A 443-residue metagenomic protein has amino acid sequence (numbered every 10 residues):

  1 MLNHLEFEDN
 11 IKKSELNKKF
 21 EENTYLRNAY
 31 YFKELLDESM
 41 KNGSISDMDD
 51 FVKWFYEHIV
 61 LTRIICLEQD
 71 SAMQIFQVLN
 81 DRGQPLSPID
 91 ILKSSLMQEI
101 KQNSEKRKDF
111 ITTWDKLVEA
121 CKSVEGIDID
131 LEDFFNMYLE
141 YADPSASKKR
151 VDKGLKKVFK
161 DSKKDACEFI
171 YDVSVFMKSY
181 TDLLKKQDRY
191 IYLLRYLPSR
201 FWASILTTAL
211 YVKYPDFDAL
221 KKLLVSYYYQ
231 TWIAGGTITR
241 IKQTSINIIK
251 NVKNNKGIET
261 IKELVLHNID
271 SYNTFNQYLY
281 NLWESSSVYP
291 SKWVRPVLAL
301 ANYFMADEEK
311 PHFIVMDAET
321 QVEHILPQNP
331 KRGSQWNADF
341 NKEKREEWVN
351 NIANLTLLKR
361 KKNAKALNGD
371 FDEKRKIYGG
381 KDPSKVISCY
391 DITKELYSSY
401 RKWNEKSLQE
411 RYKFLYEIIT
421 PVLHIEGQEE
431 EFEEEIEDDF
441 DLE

Functional and structural regions predicted by a protein language model:
M1-P144, G369, K376-Y390, Y400-R401 (+2 more regions): Glycine- and hydrophobic-rich flexible loops that cap the catalytic core of alpha/beta enzyme folds
F51-Y56, I64-S71, L194-S199, D216 (+4 more regions): Secondary-structure capping and boundary motifs in well-ordered enzyme cores
V60, P88-V297, E395-S398, V422 (+2 more regions): A cross-family structural signal marking well-folded subdomains
R63-E68, L79, G83, L96 (+7 more regions): Short, flexible loop/turn elements at secondary-structure junctions
A72-D81, A209-G236, K292-Q321, D372: Surface-exposed flexible segments
F76-V78, P88-K93, V151-D152, D216-S226 (+3 more regions): Composition- and surface-driven signal marking solvent-exposed, interaction-prone regions in large proteins
V78-L79, R195, K331, E347: Segments forming glycine/polar-rich beta-alpha architectures that bind adenosine-containing cofactors
I249-Y397, L415, V422-L423: Betabetaalpha-Me/HNH-type nuclease active-site subdomain
